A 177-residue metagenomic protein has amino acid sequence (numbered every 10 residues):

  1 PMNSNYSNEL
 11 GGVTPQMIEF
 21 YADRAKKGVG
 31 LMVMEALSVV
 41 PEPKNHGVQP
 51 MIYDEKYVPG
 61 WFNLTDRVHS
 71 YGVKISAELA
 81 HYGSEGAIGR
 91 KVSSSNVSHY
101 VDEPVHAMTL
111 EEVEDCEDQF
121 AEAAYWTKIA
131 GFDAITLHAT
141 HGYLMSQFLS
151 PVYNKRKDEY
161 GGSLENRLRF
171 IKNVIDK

Functional and structural regions predicted by a protein language model:
P1-K177: Flavin-dependent oxidoreductase catalytic cores
